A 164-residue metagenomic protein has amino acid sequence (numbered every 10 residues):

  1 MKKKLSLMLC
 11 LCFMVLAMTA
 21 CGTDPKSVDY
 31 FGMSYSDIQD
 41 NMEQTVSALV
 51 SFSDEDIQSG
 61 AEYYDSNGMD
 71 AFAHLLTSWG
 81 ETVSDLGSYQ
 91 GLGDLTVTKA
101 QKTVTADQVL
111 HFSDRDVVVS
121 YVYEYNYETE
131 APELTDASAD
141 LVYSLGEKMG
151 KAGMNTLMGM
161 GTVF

Functional and structural regions predicted by a protein language model:
M1-L5: Positively charged n-region of N-terminal signal peptides that target proteins for export
S6, C10, M158-G161: Internal alpha-helical transmembrane segments of multi-pass membrane proteins, especially GPCRs
L16-A20: C-terminal motif of bacterial Sec signal peptides marking the signal peptidase cleavage site
G22-D24: Bacterial signal peptide processing site
S27-T77: Core segments of small alpha/beta cavity-forming domains
H74-D116: Surface-exposed, charged secondary-structure patches
R115-E147: Extended, hydrophilic extramembrane loops/domains of integral membrane proteins
K148-F164: N-terminal membrane-entry
